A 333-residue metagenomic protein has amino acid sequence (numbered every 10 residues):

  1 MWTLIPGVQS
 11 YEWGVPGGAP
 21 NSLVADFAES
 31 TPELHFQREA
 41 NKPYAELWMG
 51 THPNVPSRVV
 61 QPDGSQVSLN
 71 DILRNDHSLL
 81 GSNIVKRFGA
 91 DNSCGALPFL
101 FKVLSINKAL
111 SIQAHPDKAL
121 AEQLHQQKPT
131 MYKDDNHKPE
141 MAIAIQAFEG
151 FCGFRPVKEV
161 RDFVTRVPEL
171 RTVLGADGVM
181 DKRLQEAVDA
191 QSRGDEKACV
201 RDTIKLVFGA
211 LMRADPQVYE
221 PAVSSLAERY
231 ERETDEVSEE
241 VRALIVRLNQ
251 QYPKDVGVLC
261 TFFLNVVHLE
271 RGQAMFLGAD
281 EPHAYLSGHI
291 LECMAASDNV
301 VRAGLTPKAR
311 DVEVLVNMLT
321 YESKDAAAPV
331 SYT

Functional and structural regions predicted by a protein language model:
M1-I112, D117-E236: N-terminal non-catalytic cap/leader segment that marks the start of a structured domain
P56-S57, L120, F151, F276 (+3 more regions): Flexible loop/turn segments at secondary-structure boundaries
L110, E140-Q146, S287-P307: A short hydrophobic beta-strand segment most commonly corresponding to one strand of the jelly-roll/cupin
I112-P116, H268-S287: Conserved metal-binding segment of the jelly-roll/cupin
Y230-N249: Long, charged amphipathic helices and adjacent flexible linkers at domain junctions
A243-R271: Conserved AWS/pre-SET-to-SET junction and N-terminal core of the SET lysine methyltransferase domain, specifically
G304-P329: Catalytic, metal-anchored helix/loop core of enzyme active sites in primary metabolism
T333: Conserved small/polar residues in nucleotide/adenosyl-binding loops
